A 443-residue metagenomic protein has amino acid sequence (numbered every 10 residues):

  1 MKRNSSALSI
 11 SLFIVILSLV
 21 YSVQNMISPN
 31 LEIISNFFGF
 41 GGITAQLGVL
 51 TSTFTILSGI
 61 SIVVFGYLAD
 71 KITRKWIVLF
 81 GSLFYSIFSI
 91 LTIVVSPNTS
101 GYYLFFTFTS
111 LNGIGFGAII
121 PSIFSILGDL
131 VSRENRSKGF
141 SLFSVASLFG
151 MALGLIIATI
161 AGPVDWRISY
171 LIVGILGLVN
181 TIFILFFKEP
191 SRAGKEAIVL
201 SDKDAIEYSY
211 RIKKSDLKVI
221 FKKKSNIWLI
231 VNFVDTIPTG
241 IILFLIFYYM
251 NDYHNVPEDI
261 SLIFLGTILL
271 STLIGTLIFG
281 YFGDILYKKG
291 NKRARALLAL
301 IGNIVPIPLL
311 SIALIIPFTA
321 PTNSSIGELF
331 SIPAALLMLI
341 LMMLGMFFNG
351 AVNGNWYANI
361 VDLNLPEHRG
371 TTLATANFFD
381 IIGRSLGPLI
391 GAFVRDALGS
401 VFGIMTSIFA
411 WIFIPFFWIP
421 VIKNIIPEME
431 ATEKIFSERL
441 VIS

Functional and structural regions predicted by a protein language model:
M1-R3, S191-L229, D252-Y253, R439-S443: Juxtamembrane intracellular "pre-TM" segments in multi-pass secondary transporters
L8-F40, I242-F247: Extracytoplasmic
N25, T55-V63, M151-A152, L269-L273 (+2 more regions): Residue-level signature of mid-helix packing/kink "hotspots" within the transmembrane helices of 12-pass Major
I27-S28, K223-T272, T276-L277, G350-N353 (+1 more regions): Extracytoplasmic gate region of multi-pass secondary transporters
I60-S100: Conserved MFS/SLC helix-loop-helix module at the cytosolic interface between two early adjacent transmembrane helices
L83-T99, N303-F330: C-terminal ends and interior cores of transmembrane alpha-helices in multi-pass membrane transporters/permeases
F108-F149: Cytoplasmic helix-loop-helix junction between adjacent transmembrane helices in 12-TM secondary transporters
F143-R192: Helix-loop-helix hairpin linking two adjacent transmembrane segments in secondary transporters
